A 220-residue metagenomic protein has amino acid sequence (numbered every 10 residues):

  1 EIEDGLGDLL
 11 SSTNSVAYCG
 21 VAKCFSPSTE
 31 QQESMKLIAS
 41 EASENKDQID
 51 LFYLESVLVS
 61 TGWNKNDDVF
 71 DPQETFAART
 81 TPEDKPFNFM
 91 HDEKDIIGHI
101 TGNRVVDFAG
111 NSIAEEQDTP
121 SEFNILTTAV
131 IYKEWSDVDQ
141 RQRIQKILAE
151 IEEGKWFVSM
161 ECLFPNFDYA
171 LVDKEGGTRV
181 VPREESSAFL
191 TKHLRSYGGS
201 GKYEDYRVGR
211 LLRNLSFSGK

Functional and structural regions predicted by a protein language model:
E1-G219: Signature of dsDNA virion morphogenesis modules
